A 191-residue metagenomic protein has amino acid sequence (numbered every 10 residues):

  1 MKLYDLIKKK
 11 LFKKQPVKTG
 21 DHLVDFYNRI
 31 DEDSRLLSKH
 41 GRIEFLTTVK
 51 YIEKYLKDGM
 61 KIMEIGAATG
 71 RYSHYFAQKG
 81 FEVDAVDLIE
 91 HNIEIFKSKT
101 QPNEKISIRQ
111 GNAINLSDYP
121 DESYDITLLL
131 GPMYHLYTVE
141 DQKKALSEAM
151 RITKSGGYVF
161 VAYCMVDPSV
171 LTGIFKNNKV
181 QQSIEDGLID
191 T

Functional and structural regions predicted by a protein language model:
K2-L56, R71: Conserved class I S-adenosyl-L-methionine
G59-G66: Conserved class I S-adenosyl-L-methionine
K61, G156-Y158: Short glycine-centered segments of the SAM/dcSAM-binding site in methyltransferase folds
R71-N115: Class I SAM-dependent methyltransferase SAM/SAH-binding core
S117-T127: A short acidic, Gly/Pro-enriched loop at the edge of an enzyme's catalytic core that lines a small-molecule cofactor
I126-E140: A short SAM/SAH-binding and catalytic strip from SAM-dependent methyltransferases
K143-S155: A short glycine-rich, Lys/Arg-flanked "PGG" loop and its adjoining helix->strand segment in the class I
Y158-D190: Conserved class I S-adenosyl-L-methionine
